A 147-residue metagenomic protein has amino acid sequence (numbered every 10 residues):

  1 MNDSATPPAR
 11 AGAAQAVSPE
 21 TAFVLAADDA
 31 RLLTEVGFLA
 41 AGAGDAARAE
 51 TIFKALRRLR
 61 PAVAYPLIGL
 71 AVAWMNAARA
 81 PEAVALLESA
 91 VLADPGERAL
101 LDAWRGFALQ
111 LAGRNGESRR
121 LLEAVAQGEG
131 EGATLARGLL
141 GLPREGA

Functional and structural regions predicted by a protein language model:
A27, P61, P95-G96, G130-E131: Short coil turns that delineate tetratricopeptide repeat
A27-I52: Alpha-helical segment of the N-proximal tetratricopeptide repeat
R31, Y65, A99-L100, T134-L135: Start-of-helix register in tetratricopeptide repeats
